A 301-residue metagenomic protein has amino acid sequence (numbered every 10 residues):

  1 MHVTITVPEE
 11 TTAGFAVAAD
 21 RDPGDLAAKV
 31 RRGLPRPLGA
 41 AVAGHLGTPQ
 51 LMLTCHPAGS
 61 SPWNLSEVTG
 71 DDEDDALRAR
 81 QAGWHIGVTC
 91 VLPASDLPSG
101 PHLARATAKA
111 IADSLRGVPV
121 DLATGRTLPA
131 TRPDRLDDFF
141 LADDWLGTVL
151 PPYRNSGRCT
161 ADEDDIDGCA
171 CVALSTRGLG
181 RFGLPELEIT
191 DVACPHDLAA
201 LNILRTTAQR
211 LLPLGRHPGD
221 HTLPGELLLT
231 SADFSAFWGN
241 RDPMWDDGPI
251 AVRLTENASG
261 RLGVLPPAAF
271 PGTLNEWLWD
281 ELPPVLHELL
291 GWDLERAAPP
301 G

Functional and structural regions predicted by a protein language model:
M1-R31: N-terminal alpha-helical "arm" segments
E9, H45-G47, R78-A82, D246: A short, structural micro-pattern
A19-L77: N-terminal low-complexity, intrinsically disordered segments
R21-A27, P93-P98, T127-L128, G260-G263: Short, surface-exposed beta-strand/loop "edge" segments at domain boundaries and coil↔beta transitions
L34-A43, K109-V120, Q209-G219: Structural alpha-beta junctions
T54-G178: Internal, hydrophobic cores of structured domains that mediate oligomerization or house catalytic pockets within large
R126-L290: Aromatic/basic-lined ligand-recognition segments that form π-stacking hydrophobic pockets flanked by Lys/Arg to engage
